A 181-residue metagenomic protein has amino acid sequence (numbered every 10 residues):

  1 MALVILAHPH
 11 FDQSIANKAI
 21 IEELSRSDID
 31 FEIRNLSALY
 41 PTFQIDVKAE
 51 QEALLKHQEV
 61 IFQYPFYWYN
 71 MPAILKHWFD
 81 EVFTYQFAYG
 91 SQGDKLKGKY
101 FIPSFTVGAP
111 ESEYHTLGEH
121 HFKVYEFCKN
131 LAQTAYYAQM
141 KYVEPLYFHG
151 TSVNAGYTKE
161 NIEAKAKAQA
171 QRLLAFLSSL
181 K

Functional and structural regions predicted by a protein language model:
M1-R34, E163-A168, R172-L174: N-terminal beta1-alpha1 ligand-phosphate binding loop
P9-F11, A38-P41, G118-H121, V153: Short histidine/acidic/glycine/proline-rich micro-motifs that form metal- and phosphate-coordinating active-site loops
I15-A19, I45, A73-H77: Generic recognition of short, well-ordered alpha-helical segments
I21, A132-K181: Glycine-rich phosphate/pyrophosphate-binding loop and the adjoining helix
I29-L36, Y142-Y147: Short beta-strand elements in bilobed, periplasmic/extracellular small-molecule ligand-binding domains
E32-L54: N-terminal beta-loop-helix "entrance" segment that forms/cooperates in small-molecule cofactor or anionic ligand
A49-A132: Helix-loop-strand module that forms the ligand-binding subsite of alpha/beta enzymes
